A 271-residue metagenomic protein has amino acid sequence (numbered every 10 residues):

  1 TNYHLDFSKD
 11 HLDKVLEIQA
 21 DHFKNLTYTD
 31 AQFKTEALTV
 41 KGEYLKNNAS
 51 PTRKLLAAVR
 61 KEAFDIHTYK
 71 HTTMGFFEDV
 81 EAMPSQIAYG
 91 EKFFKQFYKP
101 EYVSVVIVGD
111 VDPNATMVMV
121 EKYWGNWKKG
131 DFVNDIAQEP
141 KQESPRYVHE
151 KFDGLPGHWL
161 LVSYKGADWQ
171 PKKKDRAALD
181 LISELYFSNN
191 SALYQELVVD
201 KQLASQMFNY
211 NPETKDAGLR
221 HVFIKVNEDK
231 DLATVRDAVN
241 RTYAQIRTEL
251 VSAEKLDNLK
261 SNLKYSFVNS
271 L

Functional and structural regions predicted by a protein language model:
T1, V162, K173-F187, Q195-L197: Active/ligand-binding-proximal structured segments within catalytic/core domains that scaffold catalytic residues
T1-F23, K54-E81, Y102-V108, G157-D168 (+1 more regions): M16 family metallopeptidases and their MPP-like homologs
H4, A20, K41, R60 (+4 more regions): Short, well-ordered alpha-helical packing segments
D6-K14, T27-T35, A49-S50, P84 (+6 more regions): Soluble non-cytosolic domains of exported or imported proteins
A37, T52, I87-Y123: Non-catalytic, conformational "gating/processing" segments within enzyme and secreted inhibitor domains
Y44: N-terminal glycine-/lysine-enriched basic segments
F64-T73, S104-W169, S261: An aromatic/glycine/proline-enriched structural segment found at the starts of mature extracellular/organellar domains
G90-F94, Y147-K151, M207-P212: Short beta-strand/turn micro-motifs at beta-sheet edges
